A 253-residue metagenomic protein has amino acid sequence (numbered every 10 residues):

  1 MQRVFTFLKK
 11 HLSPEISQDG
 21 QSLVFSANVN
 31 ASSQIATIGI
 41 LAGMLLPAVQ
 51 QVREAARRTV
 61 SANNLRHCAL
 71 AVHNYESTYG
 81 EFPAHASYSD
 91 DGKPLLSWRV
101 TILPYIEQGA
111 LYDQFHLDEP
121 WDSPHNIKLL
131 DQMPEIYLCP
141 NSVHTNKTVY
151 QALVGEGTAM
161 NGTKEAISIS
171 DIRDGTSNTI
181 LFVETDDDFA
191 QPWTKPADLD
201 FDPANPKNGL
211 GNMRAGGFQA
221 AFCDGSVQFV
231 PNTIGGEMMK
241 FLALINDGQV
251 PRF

Functional and structural regions predicted by a protein language model:
M1-A48: Signature of soluble extracytoplasmic/periplasmic domains of secreted precursors and cell-surface proteins
N30-S77: Amphipathic alpha-helical segments typified by the pilin-like N-terminal helix that continues immediately C-terminal
R57-F253: Surface-exposed loop/linker segments characteristic of extracytoplasmic
